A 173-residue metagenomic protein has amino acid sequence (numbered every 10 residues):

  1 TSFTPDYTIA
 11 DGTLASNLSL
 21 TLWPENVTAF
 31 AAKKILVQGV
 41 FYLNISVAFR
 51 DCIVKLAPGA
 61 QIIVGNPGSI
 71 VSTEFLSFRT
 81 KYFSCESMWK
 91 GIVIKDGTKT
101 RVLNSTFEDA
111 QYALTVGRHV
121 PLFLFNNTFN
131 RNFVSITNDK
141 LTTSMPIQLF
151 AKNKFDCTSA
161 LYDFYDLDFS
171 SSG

Functional and structural regions predicted by a protein language model:
T1-N26: Boundary/junction segments of secreted and surface-exposed precursor proteins
T1-P5, K81, G173: Short intrinsically disordered, low-complexity coil segments enriched in acidic
L20-S172: Extracellular beta-helix/beta-solenoid repeat scaffolds
